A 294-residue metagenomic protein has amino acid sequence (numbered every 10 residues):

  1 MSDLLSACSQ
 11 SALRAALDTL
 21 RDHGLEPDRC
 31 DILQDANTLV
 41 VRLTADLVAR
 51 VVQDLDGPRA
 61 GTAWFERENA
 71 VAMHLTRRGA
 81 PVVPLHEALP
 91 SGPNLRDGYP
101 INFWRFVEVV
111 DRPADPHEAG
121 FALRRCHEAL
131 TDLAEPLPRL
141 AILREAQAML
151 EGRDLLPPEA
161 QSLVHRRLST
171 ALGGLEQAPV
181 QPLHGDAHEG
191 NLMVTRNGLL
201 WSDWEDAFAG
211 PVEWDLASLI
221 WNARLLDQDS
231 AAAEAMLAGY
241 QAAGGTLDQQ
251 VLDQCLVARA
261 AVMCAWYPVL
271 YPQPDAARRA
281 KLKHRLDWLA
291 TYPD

Functional and structural regions predicted by a protein language model:
M1-P27: Juxta-kinase regulatory segment immediately upstream of eukaryotic protein kinase catalytic domains
D3-L4, R144, M149, A231 (+1 more regions): ATP/Mg2+ or Mg2+-diphosphate-binding catalytic cores that bind nucleotide phosphates or diphosphates via glycine-rich
S9-L13, V51-R96, P113-C126: A conserved alpha-helical element in kinase catalytic cores
S11-L17, T131-G185, T195: An alpha-helical support segment within catalytic cores of ATP-dependent transferases
H23-L43: ATP-binding glycine-rich phosphate-binding loop
A36-A49, L85, L172-L216: Active-site acidic catalytic loop and adjacent metal/ATP-binding pocket of ATP-dependent phosphoryl transfer enzymes
D97-V109: Conserved short submotifs of the Hanks-type protein kinase catalytic core that shape the nucleotide-binding pocket
E213-G244, R259-P274: Active-site activation/catalytic loop segments of kinase-like enzymes and analogous catalytic loops in related
